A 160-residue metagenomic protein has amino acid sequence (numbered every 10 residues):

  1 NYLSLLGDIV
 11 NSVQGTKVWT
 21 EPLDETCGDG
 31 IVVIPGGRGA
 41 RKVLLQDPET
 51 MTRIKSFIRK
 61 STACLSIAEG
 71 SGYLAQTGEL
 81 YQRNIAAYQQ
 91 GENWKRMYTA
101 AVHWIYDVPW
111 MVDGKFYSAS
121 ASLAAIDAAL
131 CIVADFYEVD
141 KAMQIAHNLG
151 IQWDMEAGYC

Functional and structural regions predicted by a protein language model:
N1-C64, G72-Q76, Y81, A101-D107 (+1 more regions): Extended, subdomain-level signal for the structured scaffold at the beginning of enzyme domains
V33, A86, M111: Conserved beta-strand segments that form the floor/walls of ligand-binding pockets within enzyme and binding domains
A68: Aromatic-residue-lined binding/catalytic grooves and analogous aromatic/hydrophobic interfacial grooves in multimeric
S71-G72, Y88: Conserved beta-strand edge residues that scaffold enzyme active sites
G78-M97: Short, glycine-/small-residue-rich phosphate/pyrophosphate-handling segment
Y88, A121-S122: Short beta->alpha junction loops/turns
D107-S118: Amphipathic alpha-helical segments enriched in hydrophobic/aromatic residues interleaved with Lys/Arg
